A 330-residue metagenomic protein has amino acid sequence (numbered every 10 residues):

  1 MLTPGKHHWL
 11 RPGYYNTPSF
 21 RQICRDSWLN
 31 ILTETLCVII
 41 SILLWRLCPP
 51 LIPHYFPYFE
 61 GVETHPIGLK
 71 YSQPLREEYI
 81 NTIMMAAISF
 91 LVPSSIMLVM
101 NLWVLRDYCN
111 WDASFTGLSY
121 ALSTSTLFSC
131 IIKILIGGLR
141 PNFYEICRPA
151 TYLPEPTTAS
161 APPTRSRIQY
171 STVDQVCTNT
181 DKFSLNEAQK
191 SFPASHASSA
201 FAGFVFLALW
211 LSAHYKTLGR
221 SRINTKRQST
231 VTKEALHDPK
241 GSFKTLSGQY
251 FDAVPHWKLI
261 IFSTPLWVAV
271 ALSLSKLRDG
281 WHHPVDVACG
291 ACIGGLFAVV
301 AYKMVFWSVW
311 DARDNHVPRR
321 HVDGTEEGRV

Functional and structural regions predicted by a protein language model:
M1-G117, I131-P149, Q169, D174-V176 (+1 more regions): N-terminal transmembrane-helix/juxtamembrane module of multi-pass inner/ER membrane proteins
L32, L36, I40, I88 (+7 more regions): Lipid-exposed faces of alpha-helical membrane segments in multi-pass integral membrane proteins
D112, G117, T151-V330: Membrane-embedded catalytic cores of phosphoryl/pyrophosphoryl-handling enzymes
Y120-A121: Alpha-helical transmembrane segments of multi-pass membrane transport proteins
